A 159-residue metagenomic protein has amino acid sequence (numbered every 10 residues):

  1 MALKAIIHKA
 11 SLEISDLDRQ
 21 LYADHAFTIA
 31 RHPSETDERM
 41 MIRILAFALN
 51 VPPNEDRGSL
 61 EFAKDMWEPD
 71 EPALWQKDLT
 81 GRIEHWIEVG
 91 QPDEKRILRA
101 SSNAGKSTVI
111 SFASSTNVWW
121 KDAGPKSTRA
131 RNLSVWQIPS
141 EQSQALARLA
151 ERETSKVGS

Functional and structural regions predicted by a protein language model:
D18-M66: Acidic-basic catalytic patches of nuclease active cores, encompassing PD-(D/E)XK and other metal-cofactor nuclease
L74-Q76, G81-I97: Conserved catalytic cores of phosphodiester-cleaving nucleases, focusing on short active-site segments
G81-W86, G105-T108, N132-S134: Short active-site oxyanion
I87-Q91, S111-S114, I138-S140: Structural motif
R96-A100, D122-A123: A short acidic, amphipathic alpha-helical/loop segment
R99-S114: Mid-length scaffold segments of soluble, non-membrane domains
W119-S159: Domain-level recognition of nuclease-like catalytic cores that cleave nucleotide substrates
